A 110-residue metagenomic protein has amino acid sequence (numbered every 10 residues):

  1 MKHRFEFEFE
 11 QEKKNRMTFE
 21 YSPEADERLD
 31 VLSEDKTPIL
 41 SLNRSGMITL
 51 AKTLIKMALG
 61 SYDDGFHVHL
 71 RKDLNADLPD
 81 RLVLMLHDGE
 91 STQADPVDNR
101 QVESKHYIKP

Functional and structural regions predicted by a protein language model:
M1-P110: Positively charged, low-complexity terminal tracts and the immediately adjacent first secondary-structure elements
